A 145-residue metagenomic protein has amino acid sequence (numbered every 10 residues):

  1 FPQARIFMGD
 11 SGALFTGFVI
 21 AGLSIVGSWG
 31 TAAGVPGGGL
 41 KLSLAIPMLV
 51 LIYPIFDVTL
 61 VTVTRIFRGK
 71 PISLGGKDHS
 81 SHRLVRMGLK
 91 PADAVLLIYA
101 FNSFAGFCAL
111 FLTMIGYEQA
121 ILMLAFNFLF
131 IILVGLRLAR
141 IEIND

Functional and structural regions predicted by a protein language model:
F1-D145: Alpha-helical transmembrane segments
